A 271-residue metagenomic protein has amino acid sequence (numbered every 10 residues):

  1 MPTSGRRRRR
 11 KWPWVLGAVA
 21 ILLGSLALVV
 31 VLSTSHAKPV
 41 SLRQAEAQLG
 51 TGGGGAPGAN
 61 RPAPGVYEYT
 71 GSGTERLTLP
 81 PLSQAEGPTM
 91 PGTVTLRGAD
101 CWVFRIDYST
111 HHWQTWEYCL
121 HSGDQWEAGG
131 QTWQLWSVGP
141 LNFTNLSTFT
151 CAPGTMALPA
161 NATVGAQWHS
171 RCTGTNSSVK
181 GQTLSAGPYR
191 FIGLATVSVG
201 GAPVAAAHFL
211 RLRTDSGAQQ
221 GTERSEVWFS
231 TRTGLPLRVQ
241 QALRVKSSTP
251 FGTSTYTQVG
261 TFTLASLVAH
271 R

Functional and structural regions predicted by a protein language model:
M1-P2: N-terminal intrinsically disordered, acidic low-complexity segments at the extreme N-terminus
G5-L22, V29: N-terminal Sec-pathway targeting helices
R10-W12, L79-L82, L141: Short, aromatic- and cysteine-enriched interfacial helices/patches that mediate contacts at lipid membranes
A20-L22, E75-L77, Q134, L141-T144 (+1 more regions): Amphipathic alpha-helical interaction segments
L26-C119, G130, T173-R271: Acidic, serine/threonine-rich low-complexity disordered tracts
V103-T163: An acidic-aromatic
G139-G200: Secreted/surface-exposed cysteine- and glycine-rich disulfide frameworks
